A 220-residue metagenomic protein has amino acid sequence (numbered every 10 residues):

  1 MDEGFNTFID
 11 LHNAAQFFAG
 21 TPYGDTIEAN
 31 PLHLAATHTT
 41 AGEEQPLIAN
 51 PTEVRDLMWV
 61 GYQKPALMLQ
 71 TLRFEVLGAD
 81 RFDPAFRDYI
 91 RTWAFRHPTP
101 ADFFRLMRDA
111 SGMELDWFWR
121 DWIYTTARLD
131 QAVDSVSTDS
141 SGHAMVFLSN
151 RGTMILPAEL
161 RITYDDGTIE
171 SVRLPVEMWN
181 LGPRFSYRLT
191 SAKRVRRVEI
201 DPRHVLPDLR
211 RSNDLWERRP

Functional and structural regions predicted by a protein language model:
M1-N150: Hydrophobic alpha-helical and helix-loop surface patches within well-folded domains that function as non-catalytic
F82, D116, L129-A132, V136-P202: Beta-strand-rich binding/interaction modules
S111-L115, V172, L209: Intrinsically disordered, low-complexity regions enriched in Ser/Pro/Gly/Gln/His and often acidic
P202-N213: Short acidic/polar inter-strand loop motif in beta-rich domains
W216: Histidine-centered catalytic/metal-binding microenvironments
R219-P220: Short, solvent-exposed mixed-charge patches
